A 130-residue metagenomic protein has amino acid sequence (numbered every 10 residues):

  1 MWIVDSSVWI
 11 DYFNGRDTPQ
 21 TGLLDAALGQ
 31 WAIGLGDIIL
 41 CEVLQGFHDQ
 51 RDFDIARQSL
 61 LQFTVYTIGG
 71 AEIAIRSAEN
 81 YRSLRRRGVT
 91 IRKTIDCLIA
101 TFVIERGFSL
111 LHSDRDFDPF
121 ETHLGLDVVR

Functional and structural regions predicted by a protein language model:
M1, A100, I104-R130: Acidic, PIN/NYN-like endoribonuclease modules and their adjacent C-terminal/linker elements
M1-L35, Q45-Q58: Short, well-structured N-terminal submotif of metal-dependent ribonuclease cores
D5, G36, R92-K93, D114 (+1 more regions): Histidine- and aromatic-rich ligand-binding microenvironments
D5-S6, V43, S77, V103: Generic structural signal for small/hydrophobic residues in well-ordered secondary structure, especially within
W9-I10, L40-V43, F117: A generic structural signal for short hydrophobic patches within well-formed alpha-helices
T21, L40, F53, A74-A78 (+1 more regions): A general structural signal for well-ordered alpha-helical segments in protein cores
Q50-D54, L84, D127-R130: Short, hinge-like loop/turn segments at secondary-structure boundaries
T64-L111: Active-site neighborhoods of divalent-metal-dependent phosphate/nucleic-acid chemistry enzymes
